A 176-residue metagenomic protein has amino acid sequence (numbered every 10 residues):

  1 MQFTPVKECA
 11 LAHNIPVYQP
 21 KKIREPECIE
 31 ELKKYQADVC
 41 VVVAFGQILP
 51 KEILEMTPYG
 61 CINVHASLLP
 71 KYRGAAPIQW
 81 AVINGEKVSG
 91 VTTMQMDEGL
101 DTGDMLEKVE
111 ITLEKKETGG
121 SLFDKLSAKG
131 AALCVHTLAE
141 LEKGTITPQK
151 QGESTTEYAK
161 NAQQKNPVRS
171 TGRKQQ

Functional and structural regions predicted by a protein language model:
M1-Q176: One-carbon transfer enzymes
